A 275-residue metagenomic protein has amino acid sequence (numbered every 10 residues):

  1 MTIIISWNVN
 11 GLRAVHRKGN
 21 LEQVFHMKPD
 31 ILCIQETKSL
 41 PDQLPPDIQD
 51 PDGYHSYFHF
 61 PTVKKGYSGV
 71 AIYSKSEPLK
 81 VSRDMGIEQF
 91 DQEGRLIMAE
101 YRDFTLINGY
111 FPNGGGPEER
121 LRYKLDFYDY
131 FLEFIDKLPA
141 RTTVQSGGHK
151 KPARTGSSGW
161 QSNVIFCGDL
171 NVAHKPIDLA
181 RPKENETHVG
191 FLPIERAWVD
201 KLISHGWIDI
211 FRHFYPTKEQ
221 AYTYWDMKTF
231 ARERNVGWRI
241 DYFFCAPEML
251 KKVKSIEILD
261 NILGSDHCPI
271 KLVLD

Functional and structural regions predicted by a protein language model:
M1-D50, T62-V70, R83: N-terminal, active-site-proximal structural segment of metallo-dependent hydrolase catalytic domains
T2-N10, D103-G115, C167: Active-site-proximal beta-strand elements of phosphoester/diester hydrolases
N8, V24-D42, L106, I135-P139 (+5 more regions): Active-site beta-strand/loop signature of hydrolases that rely on acidic residues for catalysis
K38, P46-E119: Structured beta-strand-rich core segments of catalytic domains in phosphoester-bond hydrolases
D52-H55, L132-V144, W160-V236, I240: Metal-dependent phosphoesterases centered on the DNase I-like endonuclease/exonuclease/phosphatase
K65-K80, F230-K251: Conserved beta strand-loop-helix elements of the APE1-like EEP
K75, A99-R102, A246-P247, L272-D275: Active-site beta-strand termini and strand-to-loop segments that position acidic
G86-I87, P112-D129, K183-T187: Surface-exposed cleft-lining segments at the edges of enzyme active sites
